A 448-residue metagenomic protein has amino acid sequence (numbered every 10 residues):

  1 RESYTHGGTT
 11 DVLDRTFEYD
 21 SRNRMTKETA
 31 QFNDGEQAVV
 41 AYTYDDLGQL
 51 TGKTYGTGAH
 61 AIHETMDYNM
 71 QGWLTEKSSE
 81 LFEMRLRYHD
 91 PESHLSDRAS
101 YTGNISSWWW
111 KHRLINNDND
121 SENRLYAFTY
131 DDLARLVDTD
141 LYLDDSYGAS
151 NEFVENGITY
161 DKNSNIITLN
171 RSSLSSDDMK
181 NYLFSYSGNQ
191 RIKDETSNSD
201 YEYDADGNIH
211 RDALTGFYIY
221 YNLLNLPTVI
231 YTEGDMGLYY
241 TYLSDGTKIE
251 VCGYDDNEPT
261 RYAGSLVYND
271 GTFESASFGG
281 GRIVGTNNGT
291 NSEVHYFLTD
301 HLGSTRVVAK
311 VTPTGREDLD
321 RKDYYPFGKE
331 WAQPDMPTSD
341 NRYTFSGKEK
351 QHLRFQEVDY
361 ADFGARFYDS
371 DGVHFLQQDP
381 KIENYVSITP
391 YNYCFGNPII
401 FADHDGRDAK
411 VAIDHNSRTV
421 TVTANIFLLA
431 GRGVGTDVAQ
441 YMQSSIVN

Functional and structural regions predicted by a protein language model:
R1-V294, P334-D340, T344: Acidic/glycine-rich beta-solenoid
G7-G8, N33, I115, P313-T314 (+2 more regions): Short strand->helix junction
M84-E92, S100, Y182-F184, F273 (+2 more regions): A motif-centric feature for acidic-aromatic and gly/ser/thr-rich catalytic loops and repeats
P227, S304-V307, Q440-V447: A short alpha-helix/helix-coil micro-patch that ends at or immediately precedes a cysteine
F297-L298, T305-V308, T344, L376-Q377 (+2 more regions): Structural recognition of the beta-strand scaffold that forms the well-ordered cores of secreted hydrolase catalytic
P313, E317-Q333, G364-K410: Short turn/helix-capping motifs enriched in Asx and small/polar residues
G396, H404-N448: Low-complexity, glycine/serine/proline-rich disordered segments that function as export/translocation leaders
